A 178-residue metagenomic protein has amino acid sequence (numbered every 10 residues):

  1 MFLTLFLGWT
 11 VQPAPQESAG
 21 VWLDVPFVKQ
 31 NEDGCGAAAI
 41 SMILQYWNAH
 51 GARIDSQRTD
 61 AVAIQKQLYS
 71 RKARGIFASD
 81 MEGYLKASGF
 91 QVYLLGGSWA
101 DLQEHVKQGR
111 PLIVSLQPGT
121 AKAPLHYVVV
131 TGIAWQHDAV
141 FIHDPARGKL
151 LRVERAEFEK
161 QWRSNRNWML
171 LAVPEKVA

Functional and structural regions predicted by a protein language model:
F2-R74, A78, P118-A121, Q136-D138 (+2 more regions): Active-site-adjacent structural segments surrounding the nucleophilic cysteine of cysteine proteases and isopeptidases
W9-Q16, R71-R74, K107, P111 (+1 more regions): Noncatalytic regulatory segments and standalone regulatory/sensor domains
L23, V28, V92, G96-G97 (+1 more regions): Generic preference for hydrophobic/aromatic residues in regular secondary structure cores
I64-L112: Mid-length scaffold segments of soluble, non-membrane domains
Q91-H143, V177: Active-site-adjacent substructure of cysteine-protease-like catalytic cores
